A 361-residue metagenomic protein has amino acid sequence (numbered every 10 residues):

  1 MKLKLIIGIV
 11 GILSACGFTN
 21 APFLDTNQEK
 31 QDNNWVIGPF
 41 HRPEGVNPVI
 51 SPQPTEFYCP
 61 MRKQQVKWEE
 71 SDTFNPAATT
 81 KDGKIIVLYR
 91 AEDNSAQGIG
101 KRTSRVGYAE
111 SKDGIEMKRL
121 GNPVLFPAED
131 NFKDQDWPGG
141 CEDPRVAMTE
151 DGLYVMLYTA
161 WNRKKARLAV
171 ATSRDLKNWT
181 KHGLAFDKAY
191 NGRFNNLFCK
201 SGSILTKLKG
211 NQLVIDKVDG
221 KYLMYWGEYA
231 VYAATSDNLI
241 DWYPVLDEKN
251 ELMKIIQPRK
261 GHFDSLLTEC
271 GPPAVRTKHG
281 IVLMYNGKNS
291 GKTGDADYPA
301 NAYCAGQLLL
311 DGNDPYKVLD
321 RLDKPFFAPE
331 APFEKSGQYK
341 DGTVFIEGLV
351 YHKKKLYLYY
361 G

Functional and structural regions predicted by a protein language model:
M1-L5: Positively charged n-region of N-terminal signal peptides that target proteins for export
I7-A15: Bacterial N-terminal signal peptides
F18-G139, A147-L266, V275-Y339, H352-G361: Beta-rich carbohydrate-recognition and catalytic domains
D341-V344: Low-complexity, glycine/alanine/valine/leucine- and proline-rich hydrophobic stretches
